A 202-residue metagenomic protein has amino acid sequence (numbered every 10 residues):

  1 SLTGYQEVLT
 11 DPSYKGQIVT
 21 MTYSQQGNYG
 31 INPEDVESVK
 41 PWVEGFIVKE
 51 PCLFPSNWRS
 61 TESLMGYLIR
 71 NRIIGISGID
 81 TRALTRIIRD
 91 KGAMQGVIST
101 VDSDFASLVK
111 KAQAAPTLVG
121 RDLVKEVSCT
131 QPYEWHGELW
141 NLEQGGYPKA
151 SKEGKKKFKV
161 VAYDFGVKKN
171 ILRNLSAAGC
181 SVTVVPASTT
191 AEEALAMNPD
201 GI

Functional and structural regions predicted by a protein language model:
S1-M197: RNA-binding accessory domains that recognize and position tRNA/RNA substrates
